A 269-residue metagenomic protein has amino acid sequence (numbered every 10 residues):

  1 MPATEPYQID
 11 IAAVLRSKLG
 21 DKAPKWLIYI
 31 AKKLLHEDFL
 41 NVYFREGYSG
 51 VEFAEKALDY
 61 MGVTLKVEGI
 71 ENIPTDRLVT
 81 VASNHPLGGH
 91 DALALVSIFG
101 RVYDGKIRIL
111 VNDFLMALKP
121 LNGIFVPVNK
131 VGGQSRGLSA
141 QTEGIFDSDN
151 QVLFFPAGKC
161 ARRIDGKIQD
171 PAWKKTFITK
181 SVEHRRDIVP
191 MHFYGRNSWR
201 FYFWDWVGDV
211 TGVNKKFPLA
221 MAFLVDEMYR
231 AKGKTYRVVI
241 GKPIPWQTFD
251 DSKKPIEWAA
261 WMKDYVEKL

Functional and structural regions predicted by a protein language model:
M1-V79, A92-A94, L115, L121-N122: Membrane-anchoring hydrophobic helices of lipid-metabolizing enzymes
P2-Y7, L138-L269: Non-catalytic C-terminal accessory region of glycerolipid acyltransferases and related lyso-lipid remodeling enzymes
K56-G62, V128-Q134, G166-K167: Short, flexible loop segments at the rims of nucleotide/cofactor-binding pockets, characterized by
M61-N72, P86, F99-M116: A glycine-rich, hydrophobic loop/mini-helix early in the fold
T80-A82, F125, L153-F155: Structural motif
L87-D91, G133-Q134, I168-W173: Short, glycine/acidic-rich beta->alpha junctions
D91-R101: Histidine-anchored nucleotide/phosphate-binding helix
D104-S135, S139-D147: Conserved nucleotide-cofactor-binding alpha/beta core module
